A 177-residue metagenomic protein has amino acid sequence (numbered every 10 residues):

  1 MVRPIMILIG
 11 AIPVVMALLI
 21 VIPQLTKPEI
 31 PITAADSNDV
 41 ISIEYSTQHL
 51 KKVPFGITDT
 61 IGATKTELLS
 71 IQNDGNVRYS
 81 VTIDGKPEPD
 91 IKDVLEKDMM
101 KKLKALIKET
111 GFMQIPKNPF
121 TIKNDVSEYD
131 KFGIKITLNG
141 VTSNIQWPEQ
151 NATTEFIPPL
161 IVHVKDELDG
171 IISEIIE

Functional and structural regions predicted by a protein language model:
V2-T60, P119-E177: Short, well-ordered, aromatic-rich surface patches in folded extracellular/luminal domains
K65-E67: N-terminal intrinsically disordered, low-complexity segments enriched in P/E/S/T
L69-V77, N139-G140: Short, solvent-exposed coil/turn segments at beta-strand boundaries
N76-D90: Acidic/histidine-rich, surface-exposed loop or edge segments in extracytoplasmic proteins
I83, M99, I107, L138-G140 (+1 more regions): A mature extracytoplasmic/lumenal domain signature
P87-V94, T154-P159: A short, polar/proline- and glycine-enriched secondary-structure boundary/capping micro-motif
D90-P119, K123: Mature extracytoplasmic domains of secretory-pathway proteins
